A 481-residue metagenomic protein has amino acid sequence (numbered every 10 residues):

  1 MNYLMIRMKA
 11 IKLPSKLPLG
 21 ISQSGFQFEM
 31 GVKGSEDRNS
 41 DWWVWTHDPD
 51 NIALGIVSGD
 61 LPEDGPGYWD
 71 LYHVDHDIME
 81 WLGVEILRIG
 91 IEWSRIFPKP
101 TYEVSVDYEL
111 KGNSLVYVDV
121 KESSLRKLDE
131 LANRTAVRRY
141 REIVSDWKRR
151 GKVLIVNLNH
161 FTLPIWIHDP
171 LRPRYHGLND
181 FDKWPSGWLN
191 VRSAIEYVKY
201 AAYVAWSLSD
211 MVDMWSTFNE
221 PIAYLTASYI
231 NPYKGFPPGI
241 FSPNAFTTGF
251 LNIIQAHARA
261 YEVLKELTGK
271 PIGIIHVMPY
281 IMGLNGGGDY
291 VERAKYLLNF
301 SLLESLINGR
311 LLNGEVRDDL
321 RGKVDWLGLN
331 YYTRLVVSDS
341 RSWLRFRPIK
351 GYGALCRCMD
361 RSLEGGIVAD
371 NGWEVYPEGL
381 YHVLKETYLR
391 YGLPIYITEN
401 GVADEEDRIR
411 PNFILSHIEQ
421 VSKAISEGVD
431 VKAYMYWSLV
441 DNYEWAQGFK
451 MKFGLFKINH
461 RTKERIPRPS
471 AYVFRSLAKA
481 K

Functional and structural regions predicted by a protein language model:
Y3-H76, E80-E85, G90, I96-K481: Non-catalytic scaffold segments within catalytic domains of secreted glycoside hydrolases
